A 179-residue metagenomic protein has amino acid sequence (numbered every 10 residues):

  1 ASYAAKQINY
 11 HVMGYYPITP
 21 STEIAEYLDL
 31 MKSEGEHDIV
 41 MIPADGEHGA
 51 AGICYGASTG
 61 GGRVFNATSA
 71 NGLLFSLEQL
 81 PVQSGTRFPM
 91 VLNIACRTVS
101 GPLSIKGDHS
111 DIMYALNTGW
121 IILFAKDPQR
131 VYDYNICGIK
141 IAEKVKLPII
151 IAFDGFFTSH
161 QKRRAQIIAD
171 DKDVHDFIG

Functional and structural regions predicted by a protein language model:
A1-Y114, G119, I136, G155-F156: Thiamine diphosphate
K6, K32, R63, K106 (+5 more regions): Context-gated lysine
R63, R87, R97, R130 (+2 more regions): Arginine residue identity/basic-tract feature
K106-F156, I167: Conserved thiamine diphosphate
I149-G179: Conformationally flexible catalytic loops at phosphate/diphosphate-handling active centers
